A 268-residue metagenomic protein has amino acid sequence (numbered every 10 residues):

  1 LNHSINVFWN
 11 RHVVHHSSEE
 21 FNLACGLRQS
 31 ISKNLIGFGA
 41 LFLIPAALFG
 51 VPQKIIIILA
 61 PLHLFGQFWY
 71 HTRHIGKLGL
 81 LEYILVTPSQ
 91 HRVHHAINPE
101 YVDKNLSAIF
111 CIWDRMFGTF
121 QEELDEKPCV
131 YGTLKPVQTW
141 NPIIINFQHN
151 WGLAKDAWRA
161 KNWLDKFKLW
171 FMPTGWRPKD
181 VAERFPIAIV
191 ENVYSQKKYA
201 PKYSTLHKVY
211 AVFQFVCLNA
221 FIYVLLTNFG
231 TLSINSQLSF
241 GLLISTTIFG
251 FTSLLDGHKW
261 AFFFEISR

Functional and structural regions predicted by a protein language model:
L1-I143: Membrane-embedded catalytic scaffold of the fatty acid hydroxylase/desaturase
N2-V13, K168-N192: Short, charged cytosolic
N2-W9, G152-R159, F185-I187, V209-C217 (+1 more regions): Hydrophobic alpha-helical transmembrane segments
N22-K33, V190-A211: Membrane interfacial helix-start motif at the N-side
A47, A157-W158, L254-L255: Hydrophobic residues in alpha-helical segments
P128-K179: A membrane-cytosol interface segment of integral membrane proteins
K198-R268: Substrate-recognition/cap regions that form aromatic- and gly/pro-loop-enriched pockets for small-molecule ligands
